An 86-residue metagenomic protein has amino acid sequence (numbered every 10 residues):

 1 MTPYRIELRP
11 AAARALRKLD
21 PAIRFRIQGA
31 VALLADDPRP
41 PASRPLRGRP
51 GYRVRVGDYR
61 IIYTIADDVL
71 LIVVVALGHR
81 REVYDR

Functional and structural regions predicted by a protein language model:
M1-I6, A11-R14, K18, A22-F25 (+2 more regions): Enriched for short, Lys/Arg-rich terminal
G29-V54: A short, surface-exposed loop/turn module that caps and links secondary-structure elements
